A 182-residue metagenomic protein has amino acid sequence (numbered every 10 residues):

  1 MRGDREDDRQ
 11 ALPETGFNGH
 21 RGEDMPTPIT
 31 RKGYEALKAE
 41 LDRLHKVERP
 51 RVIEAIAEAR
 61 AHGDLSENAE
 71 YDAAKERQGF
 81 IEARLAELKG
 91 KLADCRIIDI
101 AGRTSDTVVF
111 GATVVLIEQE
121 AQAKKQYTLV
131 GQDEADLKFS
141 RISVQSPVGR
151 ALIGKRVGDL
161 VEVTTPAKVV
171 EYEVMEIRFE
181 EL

Functional and structural regions predicted by a protein language model:
M1, P13-G19, T30, R60 (+5 more regions): Generic detector of intrinsically disordered, low-complexity, polar/charged segments
R2-A86, E180-L182: Helix-rich terminal scaffold detector
D24, A39, R60, S66 (+5 more regions): Residue-level signal for pocket-adjacent positions within structured domains
E82-R96: Amphipathic alpha-helical coiled-coil segments
I98-R178: Non-DNA-binding regulatory cores of transcription-related proteins, predominantly C-terminal effector-binding
